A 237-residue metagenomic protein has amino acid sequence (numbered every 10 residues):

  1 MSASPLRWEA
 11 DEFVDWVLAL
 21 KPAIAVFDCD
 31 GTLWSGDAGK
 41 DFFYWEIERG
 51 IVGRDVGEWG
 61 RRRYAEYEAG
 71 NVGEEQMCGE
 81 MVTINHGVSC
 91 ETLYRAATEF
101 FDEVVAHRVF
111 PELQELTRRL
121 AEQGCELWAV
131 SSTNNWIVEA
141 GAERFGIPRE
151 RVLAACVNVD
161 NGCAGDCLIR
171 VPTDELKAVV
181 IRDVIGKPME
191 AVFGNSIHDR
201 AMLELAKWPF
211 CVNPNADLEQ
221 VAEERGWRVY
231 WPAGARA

Functional and structural regions predicted by a protein language model:
M1-C29, F42-Y44, E48-V52, V56-G57: Non-catalytic pre-domain segments flanking phosphatase-related domains
S2-P22, R95-T98, D102-W128, S132-A237: C-terminal cap/substrate-recognition subdomain and adjoining C-terminal extension of metal-dependent phosphatase-like
V26-F27, M81, A140: Preference for short coil/turn "hinge" residues that link or interrupt alpha-helices
G36-A38, E204: Short glycine/proline-enriched turns and hinge-like loops at secondary-structure junctions
A38-R119: A metal-dependent, Asp-based hydrolase signature
